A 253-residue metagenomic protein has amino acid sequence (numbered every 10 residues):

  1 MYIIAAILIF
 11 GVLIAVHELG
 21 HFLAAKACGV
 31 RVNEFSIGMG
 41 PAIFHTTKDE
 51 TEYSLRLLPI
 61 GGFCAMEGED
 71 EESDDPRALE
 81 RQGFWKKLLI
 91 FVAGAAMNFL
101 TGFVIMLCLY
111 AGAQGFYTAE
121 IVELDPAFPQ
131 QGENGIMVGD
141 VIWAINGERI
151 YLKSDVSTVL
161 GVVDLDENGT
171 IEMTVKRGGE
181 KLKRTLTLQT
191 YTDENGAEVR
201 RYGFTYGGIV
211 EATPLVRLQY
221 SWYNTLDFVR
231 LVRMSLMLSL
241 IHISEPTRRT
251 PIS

Functional and structural regions predicted by a protein language model:
Y2-A6, G83-F91: Residue-level signature of transmembrane alpha-helical entry/exit and packing/kink sites in multi-pass membrane
Y2-D75: Small-residue-rich helix-interface/hinge motifs
I7-I14, F91, A95, F99 (+1 more regions): Alpha-helical transmembrane spans of integral membrane proteins, capturing the lipid-embedded, hydrophobic core of TM
H17, V92, V138-D140: Generic secretory/membrane-interface signal
D70-W85, M97-S244, R249: PDZ peptide-recognition modules
I252: Cytosolic catalytic cores of cyclic-nucleotide second-messenger enzymes
